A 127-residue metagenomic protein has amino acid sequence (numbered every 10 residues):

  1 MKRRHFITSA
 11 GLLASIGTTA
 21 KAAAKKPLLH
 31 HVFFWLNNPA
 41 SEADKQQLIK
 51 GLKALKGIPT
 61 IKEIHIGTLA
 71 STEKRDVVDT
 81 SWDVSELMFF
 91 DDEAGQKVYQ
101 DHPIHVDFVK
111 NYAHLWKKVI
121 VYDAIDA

Functional and structural regions predicted by a protein language model:
R3, L29-H30, H105: Alpha-helical structural signal
R3-A23: N-terminal export signals
I16, A20-A22, K56-D83, H114 (+1 more regions): Short, glycine- and small/hydrophobic-rich beta-strand elements in well-ordered beta-sheets
T18-Q46: C-terminal segment of N-terminal export signals and the immediately downstream linker at the start of the mature
L28-L36, T72-Q100: Short, well-ordered beta-strand segments in beta-rich or mixed alpha/beta enzyme and ligand-binding folds
A40-I66, P103-L115: Short amphipathic alpha-helical segments
L87-A127: Surface-exposed, polar helix/loop patches in the mature regions of secreted/periplasmic/lumenal proteins that form
